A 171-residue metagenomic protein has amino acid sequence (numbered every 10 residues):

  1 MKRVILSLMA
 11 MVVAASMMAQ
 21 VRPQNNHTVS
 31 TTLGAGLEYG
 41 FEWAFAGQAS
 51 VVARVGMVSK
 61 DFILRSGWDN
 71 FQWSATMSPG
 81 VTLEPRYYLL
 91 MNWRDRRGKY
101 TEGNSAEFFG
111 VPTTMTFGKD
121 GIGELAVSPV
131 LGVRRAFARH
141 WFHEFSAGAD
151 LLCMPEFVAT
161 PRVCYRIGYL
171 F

Functional and structural regions predicted by a protein language model:
M1-N25, I167, F171: Bacterial Sec-dependent N-terminal signal peptides
A19-N70, P112, F117-I122: Short glycine/proline- and aromatic-enriched beta-strand/turn motifs that initiate or cap beta-hairpins
Q20-N25, Q48, L90-E107, F137-F142: Short loop/turn motifs that connect adjacent beta-strands in outer-membrane beta-barrel proteins
P23-L37, G47, A75-V81, E107 (+2 more regions): Residues that define the transmembrane beta-barrel architecture of outer-membrane proteins
Y39, L83, P129-L131, A147 (+1 more regions): Membrane-embedded beta-strands of outer-membrane beta-barrel proteins, especially the hydrophobic/small aromatic
W43-G47, L89-M91, F117-K119, R135-W141 (+1 more regions): Outer-membrane beta-barrel strand-turn architecture
L64-D69, G98, I122-G123, P155-P161: Outer-membrane beta-barrel translocator domains and adjoining extracellular loop/strand segments of Gram-negative
P79-D95, A159-F171: Outer-membrane beta-barrel "beta-signal"
